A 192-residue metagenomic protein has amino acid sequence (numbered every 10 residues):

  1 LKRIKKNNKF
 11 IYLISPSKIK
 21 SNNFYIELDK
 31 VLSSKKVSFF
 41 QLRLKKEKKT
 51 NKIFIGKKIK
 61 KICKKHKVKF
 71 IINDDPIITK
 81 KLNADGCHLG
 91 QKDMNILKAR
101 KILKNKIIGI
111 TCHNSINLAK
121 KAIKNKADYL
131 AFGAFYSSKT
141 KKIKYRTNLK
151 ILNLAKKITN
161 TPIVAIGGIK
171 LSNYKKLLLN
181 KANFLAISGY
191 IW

Functional and structural regions predicted by a protein language model:
N7-Y25, I107-N114, A165, I169: Active-site mouth loops of central-metabolism enzymes
F10-Y12, V37-Q41, K67-I71, D85-H88 (+4 more regions): Structural preference for beta-strand elements that scaffold enzyme active sites
L13, L89-A99, A131-I143, G168-W192: Glycine-rich phosphate-binding active-site loops on the catalytic face of alpha/beta enzymes
L28-R43, N125: Catalytic domains of carbohydrate-active enzymes, especially glycoside hydrolases
V31, F70-D85, N114-K126, I158-A165 (+1 more regions): Catalytic cores of alpha/beta
F39-I102: N-terminal active-site wall of soluble small-molecule enzyme domains
I53-I72, K98-S115, K144-K170: Alpha-helix-loop-beta-strand connector modules within alpha/beta enzyme cores
K81-D93, I110-K157: Glycine/Thr-rich beta-alpha phosphate-binding loop at enzyme active sites
